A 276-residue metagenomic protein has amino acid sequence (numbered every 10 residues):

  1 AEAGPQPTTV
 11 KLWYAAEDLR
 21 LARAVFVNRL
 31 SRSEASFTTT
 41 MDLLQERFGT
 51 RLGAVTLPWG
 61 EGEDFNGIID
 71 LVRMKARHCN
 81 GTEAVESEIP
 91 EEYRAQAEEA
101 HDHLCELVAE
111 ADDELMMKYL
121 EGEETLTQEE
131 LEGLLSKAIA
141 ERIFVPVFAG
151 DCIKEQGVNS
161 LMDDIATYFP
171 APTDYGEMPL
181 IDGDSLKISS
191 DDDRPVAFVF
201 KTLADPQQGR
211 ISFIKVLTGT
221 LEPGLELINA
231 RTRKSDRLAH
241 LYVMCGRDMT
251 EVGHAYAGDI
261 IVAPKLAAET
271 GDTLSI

Functional and structural regions predicted by a protein language model:
A1-I276: Structural and coupling elements of P-loop NTPases
